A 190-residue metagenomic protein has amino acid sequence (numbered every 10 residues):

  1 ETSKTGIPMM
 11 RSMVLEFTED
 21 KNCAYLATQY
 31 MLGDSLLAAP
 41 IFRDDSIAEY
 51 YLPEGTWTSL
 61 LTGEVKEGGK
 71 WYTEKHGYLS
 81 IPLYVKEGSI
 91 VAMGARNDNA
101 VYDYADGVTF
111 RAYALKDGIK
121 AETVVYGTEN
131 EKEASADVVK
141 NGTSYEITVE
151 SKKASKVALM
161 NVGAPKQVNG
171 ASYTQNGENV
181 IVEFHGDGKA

Functional and structural regions predicted by a protein language model:
E1-A154, A158-G163: Catalytic core of carbohydrate-active enzymes
G170-A171: Small-residue (G/S/T/A) turn/hinge positions that recur once per unit in extracellular repeat modules
Q175-N179: Short, solvent-exposed loop/turn segments in extracellular or other extracytoplasmic domains
I181-H185: Exposed aromatic-hydrophobic patches
G186-A190: Surface-exposed interaction regions enriched in Ser/Thr/Asp/Glu that occur as long low-complexity tracts or repetitive
